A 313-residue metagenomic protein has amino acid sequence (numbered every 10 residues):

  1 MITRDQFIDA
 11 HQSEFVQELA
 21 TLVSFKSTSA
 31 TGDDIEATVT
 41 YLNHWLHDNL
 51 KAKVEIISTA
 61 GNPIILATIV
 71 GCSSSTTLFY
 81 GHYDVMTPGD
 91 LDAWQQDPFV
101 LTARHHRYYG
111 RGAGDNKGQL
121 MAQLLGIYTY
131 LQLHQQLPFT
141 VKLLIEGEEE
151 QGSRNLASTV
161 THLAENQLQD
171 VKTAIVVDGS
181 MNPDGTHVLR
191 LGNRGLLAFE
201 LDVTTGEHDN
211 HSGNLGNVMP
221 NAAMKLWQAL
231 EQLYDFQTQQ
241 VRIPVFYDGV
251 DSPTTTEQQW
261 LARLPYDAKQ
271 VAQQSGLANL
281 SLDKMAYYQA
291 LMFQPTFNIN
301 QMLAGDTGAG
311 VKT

Functional and structural regions predicted by a protein language model:
M1-R111, Q132-F139: Acidic/His- and Gly-rich active-site-bordering loop/insert found across diverse amide/peptide-bond hydrolases
A60, Y83-V85, R107, L144-S153 (+2 more regions): Acidic, glycine-rich active-site loops and adjacent beta-strand->loop/helix elements that engage anionic groups
Y108-G110, E207-G213, T307-G308: Short small-residue beta-strand/loop micro-motif enriched in glycine and branched aliphatics
N116-G192: Acidic/histidine-rich catalytic neighborhood of metal-dependent amide-processing enzymes
N182, S212-M302: Acidic-enriched catalytic cores of C-N bond-cleaving enzymes acting on peptides and small amides
H187-L191, T307-T313: Short beta-strand/turn micro-motifs at beta-sheet edges
L189-T204, F293: Flexible glycine/proline-rich, aromatic-decorated loop/lid segments
